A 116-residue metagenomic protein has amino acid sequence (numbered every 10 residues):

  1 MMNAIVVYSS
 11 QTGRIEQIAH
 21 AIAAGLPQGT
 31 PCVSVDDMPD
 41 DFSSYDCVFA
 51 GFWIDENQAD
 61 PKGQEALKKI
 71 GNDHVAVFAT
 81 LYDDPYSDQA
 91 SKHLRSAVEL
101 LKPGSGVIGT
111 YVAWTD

Functional and structural regions predicted by a protein language model:
M1-M2, M38: Detector for methionine-enriched segments
M2-G25: N-terminal beta1-alpha1 ligand-phosphate binding loop
A4, G25-V33, S44-G51, D55-D116: FMN-binding flavodoxin-like domain, especially the glycine-rich phosphate-binding loop
Q11-T12, M38, D55, D83: Short beta->alpha junction loops/turns
M38-S44: Short amphipathic alpha-helix with an adjacent loop that forms part of the alpha/beta core around
